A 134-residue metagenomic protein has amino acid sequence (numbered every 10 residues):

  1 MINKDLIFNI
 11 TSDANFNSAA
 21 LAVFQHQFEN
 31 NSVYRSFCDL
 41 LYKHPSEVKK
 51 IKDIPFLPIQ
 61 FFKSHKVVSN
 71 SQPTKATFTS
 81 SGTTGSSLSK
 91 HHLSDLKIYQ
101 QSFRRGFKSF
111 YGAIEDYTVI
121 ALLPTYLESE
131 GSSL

Functional and structural regions predicted by a protein language model:
M1-K49: N-terminal leader/targeting and accessory segments in enzymes
I2-S12, L41, K50-L134: Active-site phosphate/ATP/adenylate-binding loop shared across adenylate-forming ligases
